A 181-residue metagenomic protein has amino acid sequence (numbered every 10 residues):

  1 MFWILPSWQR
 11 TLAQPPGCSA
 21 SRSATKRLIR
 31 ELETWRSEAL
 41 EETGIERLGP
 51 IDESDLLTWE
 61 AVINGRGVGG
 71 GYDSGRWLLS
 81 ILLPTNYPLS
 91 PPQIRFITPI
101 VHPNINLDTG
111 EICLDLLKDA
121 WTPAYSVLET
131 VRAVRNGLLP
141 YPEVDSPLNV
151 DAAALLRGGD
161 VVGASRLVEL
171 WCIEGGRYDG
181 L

Functional and structural regions predicted by a protein language model:
F2, P15-G17, I29-G75: N-terminal onset of structured domains
F2-L28, L32, Q93-L181: Domain-scale recognition of soluble eukaryotic interaction modules
L56, L89, L107-T109: Short, solvent-exposed loop/turn segments at the edges of secondary structure
I63-G65, L83, F96, L116: Hydrophobic residues in beta-strands and at strand termini
G67-G69, T85, K118-P123: A generic structural motif
D73-S74, S90-Q93: Short, hydrophobic/aromatic beta-strand segments
L82-P91: Proline-anchored loop/turn motifs at beta-strand termini and strand-loop-strand connectors
